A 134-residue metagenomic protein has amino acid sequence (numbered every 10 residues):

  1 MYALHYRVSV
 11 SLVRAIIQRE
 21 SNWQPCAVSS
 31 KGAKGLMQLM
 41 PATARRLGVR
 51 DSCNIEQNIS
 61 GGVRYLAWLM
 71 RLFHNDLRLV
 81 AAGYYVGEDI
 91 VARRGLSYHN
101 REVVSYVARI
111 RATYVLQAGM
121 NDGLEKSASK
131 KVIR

Functional and structural regions predicted by a protein language model:
M1-R134: Catalytic glycan-binding domains that act on GlcNAc-containing polysaccharides
